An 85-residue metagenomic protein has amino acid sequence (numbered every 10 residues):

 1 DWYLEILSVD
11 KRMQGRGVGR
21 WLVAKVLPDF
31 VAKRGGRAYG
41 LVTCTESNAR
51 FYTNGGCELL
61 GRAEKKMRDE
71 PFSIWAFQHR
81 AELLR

Functional and structural regions predicted by a protein language model:
W2, F30-C44: Conserved GNAT acetyl-CoA-binding A-motif
E5-Q14, G40-R50, K66-R68, Q78: Conserved beta-strand-loop-alpha-helix junction that forms the acyl-donor binding cleft
V9, G15-D29: Conserved acetyl-CoA-binding loop-helix of GNAT-fold acetyltransferases
T53-R62: Conserved acetyl-CoA-binding loop of GNAT-fold acetyltransferases
F72-I74: Transmembrane beta-barrel architecture of outer membranes
E82-R85: Eukaryotic N-terminal low-complexity, Ser/Thr- and Lys/Arg-rich leader segments that predominantly function as
